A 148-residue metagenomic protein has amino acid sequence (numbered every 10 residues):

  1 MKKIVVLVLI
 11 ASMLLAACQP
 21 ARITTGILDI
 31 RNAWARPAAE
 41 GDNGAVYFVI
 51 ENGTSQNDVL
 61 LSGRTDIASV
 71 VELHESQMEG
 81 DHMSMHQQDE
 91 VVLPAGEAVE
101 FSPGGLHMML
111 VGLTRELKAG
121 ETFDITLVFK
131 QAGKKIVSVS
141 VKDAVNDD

Functional and structural regions predicted by a protein language model:
M1-I4, L9: Positively charged n-region of N-terminal signal peptides that target proteins for export
I4-V5, Q19-A21: A eukaryote-biased signal for short, well-structured alpha-helical docking elements
L14-A17: C-terminal motif of bacterial Sec signal peptides marking the signal peptidase cleavage site
P20-D148: Compact, glycine-rich, soluble single-domain proteins
